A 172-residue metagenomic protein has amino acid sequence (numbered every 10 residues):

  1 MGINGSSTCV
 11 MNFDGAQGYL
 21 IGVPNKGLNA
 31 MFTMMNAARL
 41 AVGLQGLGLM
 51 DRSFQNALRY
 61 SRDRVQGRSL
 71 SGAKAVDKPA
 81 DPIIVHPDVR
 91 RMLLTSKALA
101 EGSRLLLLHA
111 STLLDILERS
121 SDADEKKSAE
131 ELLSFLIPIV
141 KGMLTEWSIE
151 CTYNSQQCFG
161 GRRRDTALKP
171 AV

Functional and structural regions predicted by a protein language model:
M1-V172: Internal glycine-rich alpha/beta core junctions
